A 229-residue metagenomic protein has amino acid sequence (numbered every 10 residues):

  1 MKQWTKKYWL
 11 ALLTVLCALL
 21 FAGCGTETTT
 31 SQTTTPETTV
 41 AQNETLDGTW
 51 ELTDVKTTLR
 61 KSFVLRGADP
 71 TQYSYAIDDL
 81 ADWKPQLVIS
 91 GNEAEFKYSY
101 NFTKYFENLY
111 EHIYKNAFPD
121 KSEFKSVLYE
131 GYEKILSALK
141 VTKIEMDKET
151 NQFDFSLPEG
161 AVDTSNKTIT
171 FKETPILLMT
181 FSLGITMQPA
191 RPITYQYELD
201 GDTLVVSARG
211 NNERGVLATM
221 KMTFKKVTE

Functional and structural regions predicted by a protein language model:
K2-A11: Bacterial N-terminal signal peptides that target proteins for export
L10-A18: Hydrophobic helical h-region of N-terminal Sec-dependent signal peptides in bacterial secretory/periplasmic proteins
L20-G23: C-terminal motif of bacterial Sec signal peptides marking the signal peptidase cleavage site
G25-E27: Bacterial signal peptide processing site
T34-E51: N-terminal helix-cap/turn-to-beta initiation motif at the start of protein domains
V55-R60, A81-V227: Contiguous, well-ordered beta-strand patches that form the walls/edges of small beta-barrel/beta-sandwich domains
K61-A81: Surface-exposed strand-loop-strand hairpins of Gram-negative outer-membrane beta-barrel proteins
